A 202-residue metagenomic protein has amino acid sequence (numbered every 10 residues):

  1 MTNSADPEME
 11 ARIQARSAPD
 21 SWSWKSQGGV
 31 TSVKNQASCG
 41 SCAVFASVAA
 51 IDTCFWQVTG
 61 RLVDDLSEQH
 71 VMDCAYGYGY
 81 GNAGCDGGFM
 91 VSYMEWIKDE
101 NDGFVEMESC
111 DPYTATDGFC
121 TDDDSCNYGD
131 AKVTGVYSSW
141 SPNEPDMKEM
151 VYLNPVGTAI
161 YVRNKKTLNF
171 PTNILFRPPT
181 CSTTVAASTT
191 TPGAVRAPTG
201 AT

Functional and structural regions predicted by a protein language model:
M1-T202: Catalytic-core signature of thiol
